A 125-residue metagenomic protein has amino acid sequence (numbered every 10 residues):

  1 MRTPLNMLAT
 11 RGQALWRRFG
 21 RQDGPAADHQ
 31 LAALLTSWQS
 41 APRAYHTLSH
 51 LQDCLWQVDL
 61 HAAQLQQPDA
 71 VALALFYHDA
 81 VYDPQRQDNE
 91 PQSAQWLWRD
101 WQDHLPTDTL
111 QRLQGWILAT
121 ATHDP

Functional and structural regions predicted by a protein language model:
M1-L51: Conserved N-terminal diphosphate/IPP-binding helix and adjacent helical/loop segment of trans-prenyltransferase domains
A27, L31, L51, P68-L73 (+1 more regions): Short runs of predominantly hydrophobic/aromatic residues within well-ordered alpha helices that form helix-helix
S40-V71, W96-H104: Alpha-helical phosphate/pyrophosphate-handling elements in metalloenzyme active cores
P42-H46, A80-D88: Short coil/turn segments at secondary-structure boundaries
C54, P68-P84, S93, G115-A121: His-Asp-centered metal-binding catalytic motifs of divalent-metal-dependent phosphohydrolases/nucleases
H61, L65, Y82-Q87, H104 (+1 more regions): Amphipathic alpha-helical interaction segments
Q87-L97: Post-HEXXH active-site segment of zinc metalloproteases
L105-P125: Histidine/acidic-rich helix-loop-helix segments that form or flank divalent-metal centers in metalloenzyme catalytic
